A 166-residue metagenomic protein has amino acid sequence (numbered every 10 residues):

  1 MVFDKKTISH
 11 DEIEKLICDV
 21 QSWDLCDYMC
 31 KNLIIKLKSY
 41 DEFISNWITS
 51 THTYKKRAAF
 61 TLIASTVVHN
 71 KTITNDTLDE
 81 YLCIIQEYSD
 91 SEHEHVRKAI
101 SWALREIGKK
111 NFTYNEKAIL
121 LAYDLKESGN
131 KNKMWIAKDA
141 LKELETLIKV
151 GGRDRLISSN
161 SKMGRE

Functional and structural regions predicted by a protein language model:
M1-E166: Alpha-helical scaffold domains
